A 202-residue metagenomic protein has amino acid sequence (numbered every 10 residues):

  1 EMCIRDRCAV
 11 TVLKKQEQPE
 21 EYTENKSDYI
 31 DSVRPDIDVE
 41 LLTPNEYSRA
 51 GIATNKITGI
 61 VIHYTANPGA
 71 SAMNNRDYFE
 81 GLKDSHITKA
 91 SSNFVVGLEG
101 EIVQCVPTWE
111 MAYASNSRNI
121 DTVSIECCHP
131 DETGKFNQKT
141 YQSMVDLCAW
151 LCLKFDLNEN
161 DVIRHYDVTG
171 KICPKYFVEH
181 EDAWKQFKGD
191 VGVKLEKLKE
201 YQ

Functional and structural regions predicted by a protein language model:
E1-I4: Short, small-residue-biased leader/transition segments that mark boundaries at the very start of proteins
C8-N116: N-terminal catalytic cores of peptidoglycan-degrading enzymes
A9-I37, P130-Q202: Basic/polar, cationic surfaces and motifs that engage anionic cell-wall and phosphate/carboxylate ligands
N55, I87, R118, T133-Y141: Solvent-exposed, acidic/flexible segments
V61, S124-E126, I163: Soluble periplasmic/extracytoplasmic beta-strand elements of cell-envelope proteins
T65-A66, R118, V123-E132: Cell-envelope and extracellular/periplasmic
